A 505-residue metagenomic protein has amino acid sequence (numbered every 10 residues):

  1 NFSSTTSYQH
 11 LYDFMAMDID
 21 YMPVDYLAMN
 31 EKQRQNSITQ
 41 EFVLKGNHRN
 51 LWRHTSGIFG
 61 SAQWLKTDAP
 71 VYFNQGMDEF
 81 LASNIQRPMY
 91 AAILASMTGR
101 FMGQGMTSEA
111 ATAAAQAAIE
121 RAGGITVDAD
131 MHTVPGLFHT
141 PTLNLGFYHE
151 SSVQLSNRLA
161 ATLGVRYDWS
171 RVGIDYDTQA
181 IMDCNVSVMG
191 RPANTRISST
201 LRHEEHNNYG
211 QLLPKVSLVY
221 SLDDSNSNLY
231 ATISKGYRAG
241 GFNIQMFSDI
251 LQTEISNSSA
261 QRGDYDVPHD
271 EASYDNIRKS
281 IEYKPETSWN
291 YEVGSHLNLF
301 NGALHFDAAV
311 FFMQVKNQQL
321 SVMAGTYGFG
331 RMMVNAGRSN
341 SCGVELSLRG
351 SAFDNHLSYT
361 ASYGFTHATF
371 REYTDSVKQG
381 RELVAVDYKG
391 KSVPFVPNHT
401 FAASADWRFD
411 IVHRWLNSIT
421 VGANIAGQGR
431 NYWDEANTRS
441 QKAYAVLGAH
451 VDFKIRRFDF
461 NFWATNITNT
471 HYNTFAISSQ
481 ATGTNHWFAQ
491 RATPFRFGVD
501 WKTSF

Functional and structural regions predicted by a protein language model:
N1, Q40-G46, F147-V153, V165 (+11 more regions): Residues on the lipid-exposed face of transmembrane beta-strands in outer-membrane beta-barrel proteins
N1-S7, L11-I19, N228-T232, R238 (+5 more regions): Membrane-embedded beta-barrel scaffold of Gram-negative outer-membrane proteins
N1-T55, S61-A69, L94-A95, G99 (+1 more regions): Outer-membrane beta-barrel domain signature, strongest for Gram-negative TonB-dependent receptors and also present
Y8-Y12, G60-W64, Y167-G173, I233-A239 (+10 more regions): Transmembrane beta-strands of outer-membrane beta-barrel pores
I19-M29, P70-P135, G173-N207, N243-I281 (+3 more regions): Solvent-exposed loop segments that connect transmembrane elements
Q35-E41, T142-Y148, A160-G164, Q211-K215 (+8 more regions): Transmembrane beta-barrel architecture of outer-membrane proteins
T55, N157-A161, A303-K316, M332-D434 (+1 more regions): Gram-negative outer-membrane beta-barrel transporters
L65, D78, Y237, H356-S358 (+2 more regions): C-terminal beta-signal and adjacent terminal beta-strands/loops of Gram-negative outer-membrane beta-barrel proteins
